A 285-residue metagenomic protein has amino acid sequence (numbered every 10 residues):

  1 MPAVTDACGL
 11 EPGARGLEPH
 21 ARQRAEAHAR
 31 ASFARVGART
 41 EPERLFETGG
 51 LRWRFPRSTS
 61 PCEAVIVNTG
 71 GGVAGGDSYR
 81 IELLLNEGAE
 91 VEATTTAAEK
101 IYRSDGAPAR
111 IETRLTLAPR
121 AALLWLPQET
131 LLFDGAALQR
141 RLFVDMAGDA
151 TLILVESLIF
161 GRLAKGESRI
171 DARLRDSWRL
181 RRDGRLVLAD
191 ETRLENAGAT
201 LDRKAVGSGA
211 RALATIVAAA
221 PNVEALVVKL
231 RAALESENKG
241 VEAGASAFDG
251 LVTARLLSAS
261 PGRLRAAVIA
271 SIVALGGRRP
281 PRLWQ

Functional and structural regions predicted by a protein language model:
P2, L10, E26-T48, R110 (+7 more regions): N-terminal intrinsically disordered, cationic/polar leader segments that include organellar targeting peptides
P2-E129, D134: N-terminal, charged/glycine-rich beta-strand/loop interface patches
R52-F55, Y102-P108, G135-A137, L163-E167 (+2 more regions): A short, polar/proline- and glycine-enriched secondary-structure boundary/capping micro-motif
G76-R80, R110-E112, A137-R141, R173-R175 (+1 more regions): Transmembrane beta-barrel architecture of outer membranes
E82, R114, F143, S177 (+1 more regions): Short, surface-exposed charged micro-motifs
L85-E87, T95-A97, L117-P119, P127-E129 (+5 more regions): Short, structured patches in soluble enzyme cores that scaffold and shape functional sites
F133-D149: Hydrophobic/aromatic-rich, well-ordered segments within soluble, folded domains that form packed cores
L158-Q285: A structural signal for small-residue-enriched, beta-sheet-centric alpha/beta enzyme cores and oligomeric scaffold folds
